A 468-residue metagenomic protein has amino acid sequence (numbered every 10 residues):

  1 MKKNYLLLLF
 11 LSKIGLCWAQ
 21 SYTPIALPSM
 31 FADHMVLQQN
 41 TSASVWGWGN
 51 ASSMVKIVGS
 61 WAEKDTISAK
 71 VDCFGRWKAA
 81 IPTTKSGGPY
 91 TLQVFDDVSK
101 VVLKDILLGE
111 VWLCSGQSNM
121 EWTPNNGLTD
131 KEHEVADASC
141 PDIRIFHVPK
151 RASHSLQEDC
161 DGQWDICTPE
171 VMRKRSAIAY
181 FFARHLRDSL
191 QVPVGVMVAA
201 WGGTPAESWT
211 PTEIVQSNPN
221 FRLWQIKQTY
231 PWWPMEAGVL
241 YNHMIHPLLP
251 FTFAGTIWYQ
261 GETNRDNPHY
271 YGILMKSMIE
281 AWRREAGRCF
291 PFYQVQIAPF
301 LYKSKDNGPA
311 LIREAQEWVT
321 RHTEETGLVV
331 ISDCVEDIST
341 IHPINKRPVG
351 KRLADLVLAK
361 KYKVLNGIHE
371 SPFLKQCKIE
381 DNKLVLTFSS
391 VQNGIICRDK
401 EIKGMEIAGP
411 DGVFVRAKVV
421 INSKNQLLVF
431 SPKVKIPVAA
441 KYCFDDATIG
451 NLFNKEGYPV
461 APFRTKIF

Functional and structural regions predicted by a protein language model:
M1-Y22: Bacterial Sec-dependent N-terminal signal peptides
Q20-F468: Cell-envelope and extracellular/periplasmic
